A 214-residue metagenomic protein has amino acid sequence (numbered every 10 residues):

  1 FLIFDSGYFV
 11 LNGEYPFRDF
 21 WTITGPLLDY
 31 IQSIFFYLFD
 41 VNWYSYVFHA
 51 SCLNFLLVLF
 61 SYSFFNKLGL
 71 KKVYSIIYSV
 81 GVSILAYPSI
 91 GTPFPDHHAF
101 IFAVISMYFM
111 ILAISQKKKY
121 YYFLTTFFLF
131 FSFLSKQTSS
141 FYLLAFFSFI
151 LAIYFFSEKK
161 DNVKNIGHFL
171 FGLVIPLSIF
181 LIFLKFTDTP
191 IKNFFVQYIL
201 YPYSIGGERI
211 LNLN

Functional and structural regions predicted by a protein language model:
F1-L11, L184-N214: Extracytoplasmic catalytic-loop and juxtamembrane helix elements of membrane-embedded, polyprenol/dolichol-linked
F1-S6, N12, P16-I34, V41-Y44 (+1 more regions): Extracytoplasmic catalytic/substrate-binding loops of multi-pass membrane glycan-assembly enzymes
T24, L28, Q32-D40, Y46-F60 (+2 more regions): Transmembrane alpha-helices of multi-pass, membrane-embedded glycan-processing enzymes that use lipid-linked
L56-I84, K117-Y120: Transmembrane-helix signature of polytopic, membrane-embedded enzymes that assemble or transfer cell-envelope glycans
N66-G69, V104-L124, S132, F156-K160: Membrane-interface transmembrane helices that cradle and orient dolichyl/undecaprenyl
S83, Y121-S139, L143-S148, I175: Membrane-interface alpha helices of multi-pass inner-membrane proteins
G91-F100: Short acidic/glycine- and proline-prone juxtamembrane loop motifs at membrane-interface regions of multi-pass membrane
Y142-L177, I182, F186, N193: Perimembrane helix-loop-helix junctions
